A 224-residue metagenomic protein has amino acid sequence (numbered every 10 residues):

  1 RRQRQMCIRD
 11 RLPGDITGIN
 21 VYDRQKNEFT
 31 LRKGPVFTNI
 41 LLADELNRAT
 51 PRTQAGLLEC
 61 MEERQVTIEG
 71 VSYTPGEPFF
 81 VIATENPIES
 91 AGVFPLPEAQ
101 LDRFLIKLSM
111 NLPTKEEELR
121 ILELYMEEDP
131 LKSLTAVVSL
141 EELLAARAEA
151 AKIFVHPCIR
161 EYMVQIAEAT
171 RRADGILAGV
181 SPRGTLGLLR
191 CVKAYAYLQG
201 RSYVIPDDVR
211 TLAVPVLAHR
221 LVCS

Functional and structural regions predicted by a protein language model:
R1-R2, R48: Glycine-rich phosphate-binding P-loop
Q3-I8: Short, small-residue-biased leader/transition segments that mark boundaries at the very start of proteins
R11-D15: Conserved P-loop NTPase mechanochemical-coupling segment
Y22-L42: Conserved alpha-helical scaffold flanking the Walker A/P-loop in AAA+ ATPase domains
D23-E28, A49-T53, M61-I153, K193-Y195: Canonical AAA+ ATPase core
D44-E45, G56: Walker B catalytic acidic pair
S133-T185: Conserved AAA+ ATPase small/helical "lid" subdomain
T170-S224: C-terminal engagement/docking regions of AAA+ P-loop ATPases
